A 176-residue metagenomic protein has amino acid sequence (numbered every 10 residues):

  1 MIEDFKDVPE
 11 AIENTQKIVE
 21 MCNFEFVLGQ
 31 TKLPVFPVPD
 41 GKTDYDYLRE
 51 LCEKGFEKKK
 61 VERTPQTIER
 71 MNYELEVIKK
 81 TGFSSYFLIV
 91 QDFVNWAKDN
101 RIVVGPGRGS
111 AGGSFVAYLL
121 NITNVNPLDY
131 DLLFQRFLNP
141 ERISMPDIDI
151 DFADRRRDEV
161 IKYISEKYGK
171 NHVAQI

Functional and structural regions predicted by a protein language model:
M1-I176: Phosphodiester-processing cores and adjacent nucleic acid-binding clamps
